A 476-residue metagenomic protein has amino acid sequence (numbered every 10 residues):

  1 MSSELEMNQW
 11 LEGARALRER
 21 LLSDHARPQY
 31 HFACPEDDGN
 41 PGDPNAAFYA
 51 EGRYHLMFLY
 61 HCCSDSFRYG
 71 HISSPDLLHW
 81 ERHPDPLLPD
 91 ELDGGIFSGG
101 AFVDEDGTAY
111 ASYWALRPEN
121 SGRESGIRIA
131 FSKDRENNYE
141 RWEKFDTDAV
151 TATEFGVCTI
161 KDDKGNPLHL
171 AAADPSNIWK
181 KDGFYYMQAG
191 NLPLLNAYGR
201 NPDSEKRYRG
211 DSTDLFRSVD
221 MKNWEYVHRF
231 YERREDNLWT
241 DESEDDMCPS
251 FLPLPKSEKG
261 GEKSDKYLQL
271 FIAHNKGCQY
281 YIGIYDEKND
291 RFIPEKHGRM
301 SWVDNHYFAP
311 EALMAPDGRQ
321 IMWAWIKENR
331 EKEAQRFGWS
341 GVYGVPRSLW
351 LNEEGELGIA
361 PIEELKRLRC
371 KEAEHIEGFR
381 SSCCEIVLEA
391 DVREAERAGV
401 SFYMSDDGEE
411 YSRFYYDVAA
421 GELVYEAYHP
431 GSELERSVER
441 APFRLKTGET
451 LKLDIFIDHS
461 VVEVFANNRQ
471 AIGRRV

Functional and structural regions predicted by a protein language model:
S2-P44, L78-F102, E136-W179, W224-P253 (+2 more regions): Surface loop/turn signatures of beta-propeller and other carbohydrate-active proteins
A14-R18, E262-K263, K276, D286-N305 (+1 more regions): Beta-rich accessory regions
N40, C63-D65, G94, P118-N120 (+12 more regions): Flexible loop/turn segments at secondary-structure boundaries
G42-C62, H83-D85, S98-F131, G156-Y208 (+6 more regions): Hydrophobic core segments of beta-strands in well-ordered, beta-rich domains
Y49-E51, P75, E105, A273 (+2 more regions): A generic beta-sheet turn/junction motif
L56-L77, P84, D90-E91: Aromatic-lined carbohydrate-binding/catalytic grooves of carbohydrate-active enzymes
F67-Y69, E124-I127, D211-T213, C278 (+2 more regions): Repetitive beta-architecture junctions, highlighting loop-to-beta-strand starts across blade-like repeats
S74, S132-K133, S212-M221, S405: Conserved Ser/Thr-centered positions that define the repeating blades of beta-propeller domains
